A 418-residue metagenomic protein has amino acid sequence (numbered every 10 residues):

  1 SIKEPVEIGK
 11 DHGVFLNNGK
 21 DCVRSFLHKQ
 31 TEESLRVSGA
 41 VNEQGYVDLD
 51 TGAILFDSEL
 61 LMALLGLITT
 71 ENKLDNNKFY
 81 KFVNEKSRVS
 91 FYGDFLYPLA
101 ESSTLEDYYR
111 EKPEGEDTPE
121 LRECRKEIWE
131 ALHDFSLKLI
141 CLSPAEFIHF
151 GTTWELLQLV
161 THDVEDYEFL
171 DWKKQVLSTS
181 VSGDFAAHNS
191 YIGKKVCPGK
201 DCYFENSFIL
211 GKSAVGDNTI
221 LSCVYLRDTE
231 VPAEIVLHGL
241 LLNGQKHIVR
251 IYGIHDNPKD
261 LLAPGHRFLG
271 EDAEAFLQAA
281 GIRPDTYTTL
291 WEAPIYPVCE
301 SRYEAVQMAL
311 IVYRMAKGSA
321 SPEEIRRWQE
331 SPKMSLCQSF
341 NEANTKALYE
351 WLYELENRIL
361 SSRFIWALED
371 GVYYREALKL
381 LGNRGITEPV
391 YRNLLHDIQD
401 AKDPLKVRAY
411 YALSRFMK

Functional and structural regions predicted by a protein language model:
S1-N77, V83: Conserved core of the sugar-phosphate nucleotidyltransferase
K3-E7, F56-K418: Left-handed beta-helix
